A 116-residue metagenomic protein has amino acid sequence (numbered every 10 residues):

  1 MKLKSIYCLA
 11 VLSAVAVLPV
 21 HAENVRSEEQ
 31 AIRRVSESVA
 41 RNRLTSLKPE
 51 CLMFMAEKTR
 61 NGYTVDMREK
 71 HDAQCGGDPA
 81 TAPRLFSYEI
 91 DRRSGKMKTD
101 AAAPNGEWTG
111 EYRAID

Functional and structural regions predicted by a protein language model:
M1-C8: Bacterial N-terminal signal peptides that target proteins for export
L9-A16: Bacterial N-terminal signal peptides
L18-A22: Sec/Tat signal peptide C-region and signal peptidase I cleavage site
E23-M53: Short, non-transmembrane alpha-helical segments in secretory-pathway proteins
R43, A73-D78, K98-T99: Short, solvent-exposed loop/turn elements at domain surfaces
P49-R92: Exposed beta-strand-loop-beta-strand "reactive/processing" segments of non-cytosolic proteins
K96-D116: C-terminal partner/receptor-binding element of secreted or periplasmic proteins
